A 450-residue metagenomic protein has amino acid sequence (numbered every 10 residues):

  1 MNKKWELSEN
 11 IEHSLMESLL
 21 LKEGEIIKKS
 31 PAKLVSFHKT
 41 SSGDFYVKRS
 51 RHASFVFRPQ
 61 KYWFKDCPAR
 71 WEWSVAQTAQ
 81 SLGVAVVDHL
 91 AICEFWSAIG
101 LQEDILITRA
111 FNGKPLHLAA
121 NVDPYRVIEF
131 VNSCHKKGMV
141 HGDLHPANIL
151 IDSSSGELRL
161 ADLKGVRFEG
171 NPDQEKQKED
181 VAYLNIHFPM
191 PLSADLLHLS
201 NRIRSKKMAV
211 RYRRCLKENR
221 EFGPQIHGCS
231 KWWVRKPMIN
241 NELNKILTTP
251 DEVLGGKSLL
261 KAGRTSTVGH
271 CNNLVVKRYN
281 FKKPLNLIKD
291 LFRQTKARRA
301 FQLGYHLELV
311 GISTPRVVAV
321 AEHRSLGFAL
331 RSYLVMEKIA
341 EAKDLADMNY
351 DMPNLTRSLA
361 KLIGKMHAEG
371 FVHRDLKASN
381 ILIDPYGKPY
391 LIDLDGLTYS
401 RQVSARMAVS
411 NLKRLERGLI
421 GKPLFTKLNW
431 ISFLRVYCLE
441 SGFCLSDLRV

Functional and structural regions predicted by a protein language model:
M1-E25, N201-K257: Juxta-kinase regulatory segment immediately upstream of eukaryotic protein kinase catalytic domains
E17-K114, N132-K137, E242-K343, S358-E369 (+1 more regions): Conserved ATP-binding subdomain of kinase catalytic cores across diverse folds
N112, P146, G165, A340 (+2 more regions): Short, glycine/acidic-enriched loop or turn micro-motifs at the edges of active sites
P115-N121, K343-D351: AlphaC helix of the protein kinase catalytic domain
G138, D143, G370, D375 (+1 more regions): Conserved catalytic-loop position in the HRD/HxD motif
L144, I149-I151, L376-I383: Hydrophobic residue at the +6 position relative to the catalytic HRD Asp in the kinase catalytic loop
D152-S153, E157-L216, D384-V450: C-lobe/activation-segment region of protein kinase-like
